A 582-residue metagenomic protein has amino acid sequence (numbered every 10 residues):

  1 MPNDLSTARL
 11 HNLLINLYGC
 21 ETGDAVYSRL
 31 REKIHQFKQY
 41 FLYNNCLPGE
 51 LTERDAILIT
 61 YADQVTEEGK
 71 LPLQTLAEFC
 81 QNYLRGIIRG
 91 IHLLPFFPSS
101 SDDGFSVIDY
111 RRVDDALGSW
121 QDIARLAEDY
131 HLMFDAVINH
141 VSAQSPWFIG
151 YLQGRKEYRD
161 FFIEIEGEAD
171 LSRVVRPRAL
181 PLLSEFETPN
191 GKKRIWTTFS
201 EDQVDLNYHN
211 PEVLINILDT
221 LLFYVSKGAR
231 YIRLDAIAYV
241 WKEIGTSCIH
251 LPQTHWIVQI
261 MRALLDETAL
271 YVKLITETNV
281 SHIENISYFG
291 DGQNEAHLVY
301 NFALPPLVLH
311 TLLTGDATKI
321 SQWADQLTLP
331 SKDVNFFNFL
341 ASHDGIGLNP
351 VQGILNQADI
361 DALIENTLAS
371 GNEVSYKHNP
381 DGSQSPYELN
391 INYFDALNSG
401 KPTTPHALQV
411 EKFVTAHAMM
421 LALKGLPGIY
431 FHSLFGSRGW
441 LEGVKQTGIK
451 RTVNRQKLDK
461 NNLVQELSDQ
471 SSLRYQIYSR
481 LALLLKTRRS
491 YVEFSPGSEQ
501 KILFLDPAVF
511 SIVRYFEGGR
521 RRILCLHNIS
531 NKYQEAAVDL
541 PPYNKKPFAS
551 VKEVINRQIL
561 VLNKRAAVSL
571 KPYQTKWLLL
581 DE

Functional and structural regions predicted by a protein language model:
P2-F548, I555, I559-E582: Active-site and adjacent substrate-binding regions of carbohydrate-active enzymes
